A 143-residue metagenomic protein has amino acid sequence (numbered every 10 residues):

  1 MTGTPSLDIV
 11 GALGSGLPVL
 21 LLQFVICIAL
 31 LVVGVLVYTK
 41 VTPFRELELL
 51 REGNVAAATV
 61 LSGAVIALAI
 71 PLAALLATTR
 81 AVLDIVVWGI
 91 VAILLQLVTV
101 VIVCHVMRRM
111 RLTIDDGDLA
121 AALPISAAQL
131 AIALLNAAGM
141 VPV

Functional and structural regions predicted by a protein language model:
M1-S15, V143: Short, strongly hydrophobic alpha-helical membrane anchors
A12-L30, A81-L95: Alpha-helical transmembrane segments
V35-L49, T99-T113: C-terminal ends of transmembrane helices
L49-S62: Loop-to-helix transition at the N-terminal end of transmembrane alpha-helices
A58-T59, D84-I85, A122: Alpha-helical transmembrane segments and their helix-entry boundary regions
A64-L76, A127-V143: Hydrophobic alpha-helical transmembrane segments in multi-pass integral membrane proteins
I93-H105, S126-N136: Mid-bilayer segments of alpha-helical transmembrane spans in multi-pass integral membrane proteins that mediate
R109-Q129: Interfacial loop-to-transmembrane junctions
